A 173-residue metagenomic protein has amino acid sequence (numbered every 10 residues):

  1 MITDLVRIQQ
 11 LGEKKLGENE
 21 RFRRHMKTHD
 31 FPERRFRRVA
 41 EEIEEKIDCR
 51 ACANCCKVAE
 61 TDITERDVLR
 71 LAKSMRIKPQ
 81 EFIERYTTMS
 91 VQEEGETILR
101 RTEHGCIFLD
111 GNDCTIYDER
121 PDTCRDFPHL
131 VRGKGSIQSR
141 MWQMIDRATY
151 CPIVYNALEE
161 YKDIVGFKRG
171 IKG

Functional and structural regions predicted by a protein language model:
M1-G173: Short loop/turn segments that flank or connect secondary-structure elements
